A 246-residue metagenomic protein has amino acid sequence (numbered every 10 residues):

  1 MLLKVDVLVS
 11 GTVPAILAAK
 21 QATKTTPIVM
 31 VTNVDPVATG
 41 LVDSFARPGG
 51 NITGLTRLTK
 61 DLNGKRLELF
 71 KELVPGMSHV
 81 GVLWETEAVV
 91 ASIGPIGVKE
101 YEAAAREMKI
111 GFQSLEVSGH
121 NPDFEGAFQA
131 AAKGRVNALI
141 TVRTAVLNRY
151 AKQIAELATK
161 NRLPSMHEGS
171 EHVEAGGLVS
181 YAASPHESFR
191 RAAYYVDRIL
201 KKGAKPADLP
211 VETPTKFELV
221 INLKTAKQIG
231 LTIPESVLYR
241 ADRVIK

Functional and structural regions predicted by a protein language model:
M1-K246: Short hydrophobic alpha-helices and adjacent helix-cap/hinge residues
